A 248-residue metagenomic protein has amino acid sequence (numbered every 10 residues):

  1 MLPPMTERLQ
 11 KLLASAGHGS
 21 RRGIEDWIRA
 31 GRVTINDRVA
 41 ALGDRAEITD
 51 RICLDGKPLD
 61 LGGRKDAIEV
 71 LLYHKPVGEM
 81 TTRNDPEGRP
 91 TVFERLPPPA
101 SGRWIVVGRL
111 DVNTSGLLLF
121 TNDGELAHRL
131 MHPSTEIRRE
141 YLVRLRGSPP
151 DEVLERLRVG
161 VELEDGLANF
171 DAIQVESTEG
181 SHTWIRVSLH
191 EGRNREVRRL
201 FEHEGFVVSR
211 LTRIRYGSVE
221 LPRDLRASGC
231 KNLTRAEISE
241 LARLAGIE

Functional and structural regions predicted by a protein language model:
L2-E248: Basic, flexible Lys/Arg- and Gly-enriched helix-loop patches that mediate nucleic-acid binding at interfaces with rRNA
